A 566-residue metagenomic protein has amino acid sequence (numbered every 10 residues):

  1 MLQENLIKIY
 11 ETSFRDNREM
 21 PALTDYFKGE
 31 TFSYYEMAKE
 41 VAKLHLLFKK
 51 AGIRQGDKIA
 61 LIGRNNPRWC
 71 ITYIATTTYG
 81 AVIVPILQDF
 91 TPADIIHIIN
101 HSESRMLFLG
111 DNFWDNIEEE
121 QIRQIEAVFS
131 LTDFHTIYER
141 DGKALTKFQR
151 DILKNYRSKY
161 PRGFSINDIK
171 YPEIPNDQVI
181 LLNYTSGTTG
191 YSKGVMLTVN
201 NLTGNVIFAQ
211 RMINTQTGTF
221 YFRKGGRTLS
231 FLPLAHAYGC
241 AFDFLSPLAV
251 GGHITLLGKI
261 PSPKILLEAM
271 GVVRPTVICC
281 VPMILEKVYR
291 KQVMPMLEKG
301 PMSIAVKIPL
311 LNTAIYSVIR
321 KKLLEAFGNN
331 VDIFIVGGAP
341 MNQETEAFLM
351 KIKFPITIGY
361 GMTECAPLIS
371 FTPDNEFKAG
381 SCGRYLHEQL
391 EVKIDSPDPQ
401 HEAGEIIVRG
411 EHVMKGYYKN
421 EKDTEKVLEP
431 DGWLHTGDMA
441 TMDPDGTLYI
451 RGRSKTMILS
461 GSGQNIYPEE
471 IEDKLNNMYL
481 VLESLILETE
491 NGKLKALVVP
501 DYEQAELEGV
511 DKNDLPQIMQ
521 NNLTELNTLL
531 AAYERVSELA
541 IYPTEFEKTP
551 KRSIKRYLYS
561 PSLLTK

Functional and structural regions predicted by a protein language model:
E19, K154-Y184, Y191, T217-R227: Conserved pre-ATP/AMP-binding loop-to-beta segment of ANL
A22-G52, D57-N66, C70, I74 (+2 more regions): Conserved AMP-binding/adenylate-forming core of the ANL superfamily
S33-Y35, I180-I207: Conserved AMP-binding A3 loop
A51, T78-R157, Y502: Structural core segment of the AMP-binding/adenylate-forming
T203-R227, L234-K321, N330: Conserved AMP-binding/adenylation subdomain of ANL enzymes
T276-C279, Y289-F377: Gly/Ser/Thr-rich phosphate-binding loop
K393, Q400-S460: Conserved ATP-binding/catalytic segment of the ANL
I458, E483-I486, G492, L523-K566: Conserved C-terminal "lid"/linker of ANL adenylate-forming enzymes
